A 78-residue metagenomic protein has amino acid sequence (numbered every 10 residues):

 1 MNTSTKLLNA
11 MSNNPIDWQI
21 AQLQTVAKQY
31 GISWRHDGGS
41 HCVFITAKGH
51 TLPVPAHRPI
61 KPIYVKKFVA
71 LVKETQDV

Functional and structural regions predicted by a protein language model:
N2-H36, H50-V78: Basic nucleic-acid-binding interfaces
H41-I45: Minor-groove-contacting beta-hairpin "wing" of winged helix-turn-helix DNA-binding domains
